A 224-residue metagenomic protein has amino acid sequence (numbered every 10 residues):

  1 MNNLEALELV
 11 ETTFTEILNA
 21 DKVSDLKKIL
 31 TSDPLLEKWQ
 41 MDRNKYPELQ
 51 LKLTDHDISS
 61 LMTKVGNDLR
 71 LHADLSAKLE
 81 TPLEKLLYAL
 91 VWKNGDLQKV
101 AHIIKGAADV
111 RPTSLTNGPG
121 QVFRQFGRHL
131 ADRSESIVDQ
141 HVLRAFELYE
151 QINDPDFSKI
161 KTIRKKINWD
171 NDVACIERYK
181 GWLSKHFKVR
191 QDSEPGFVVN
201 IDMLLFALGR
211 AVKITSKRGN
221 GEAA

Functional and structural regions predicted by a protein language model:
M1-N44, Q140-A224: C-terminal accessory module of base-excision DNA glycosylases/AP lyases that mediates lesion recognition and DNA
T13-R111: Long, highly charged, low-complexity intrinsically disordered interaction regions that mediate electrostatic DNA/RNA
S60-R70, E84-G95, Q125-L130, R144-E147 (+2 more regions): Short, hydrophobic/amphipathic alpha-helical patches that form generic packing surfaces within helical domains
A107-D132: Helix-hairpin-helix
E135: Class I SAM-dependent methyltransferase SAM-binding "motif I" and its flanking Rossmann-like core
